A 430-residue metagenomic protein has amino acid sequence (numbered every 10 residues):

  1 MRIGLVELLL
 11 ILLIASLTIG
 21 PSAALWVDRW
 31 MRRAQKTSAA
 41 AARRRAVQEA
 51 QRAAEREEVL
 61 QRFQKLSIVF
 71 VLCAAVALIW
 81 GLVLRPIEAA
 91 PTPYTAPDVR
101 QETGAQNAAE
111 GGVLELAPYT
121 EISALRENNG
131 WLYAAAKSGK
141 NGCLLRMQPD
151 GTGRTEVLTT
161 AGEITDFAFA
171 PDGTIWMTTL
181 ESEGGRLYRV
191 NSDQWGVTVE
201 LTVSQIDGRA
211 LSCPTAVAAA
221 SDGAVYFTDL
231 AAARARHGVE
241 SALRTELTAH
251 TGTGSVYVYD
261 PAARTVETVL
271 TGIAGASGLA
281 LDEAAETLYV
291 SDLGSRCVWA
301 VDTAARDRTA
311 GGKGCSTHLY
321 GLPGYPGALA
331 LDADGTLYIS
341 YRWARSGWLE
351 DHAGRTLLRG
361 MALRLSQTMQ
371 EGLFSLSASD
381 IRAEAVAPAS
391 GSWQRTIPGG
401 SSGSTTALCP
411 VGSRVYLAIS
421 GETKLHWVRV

Functional and structural regions predicted by a protein language model:
M1, A53-R62, Y133: Short, Lys/Arg-rich N-terminal segment immediately upstream of the first membrane anchor
M1-S22: Hydrophobic single transmembrane helices highlighted by the model
L8, E49-A50, K65, P149 (+2 more regions): Intrinsic disorder/low-complexity segments enriched in polar/small residues
S16-Q35: Cytosolic-side junction of a single-pass transmembrane alpha-helix
W30-Q51: N-terminal intrinsically disordered, acidic low-complexity segments at the extreme N-terminus
L60-V83: Internal/C-terminal transmembrane anchor helices
W80-V430: Sequence-structural signature of mature extracellular/luminal beta-sheet repeat domains, prominently beta-propellers
